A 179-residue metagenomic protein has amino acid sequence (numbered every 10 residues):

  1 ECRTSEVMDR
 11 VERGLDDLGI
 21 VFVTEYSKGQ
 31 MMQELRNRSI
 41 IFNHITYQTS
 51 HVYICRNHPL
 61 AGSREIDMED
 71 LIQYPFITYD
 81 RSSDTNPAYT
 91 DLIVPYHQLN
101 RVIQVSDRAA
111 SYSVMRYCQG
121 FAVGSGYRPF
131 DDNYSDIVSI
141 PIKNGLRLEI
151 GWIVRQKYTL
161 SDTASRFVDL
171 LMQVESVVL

Functional and structural regions predicted by a protein language model:
E1-G29, V105: Central regulatory/effector-binding core of bacterial HTH transcription factors
E1-R3, T78, H97-D107: Short beta-strand-to-loop elements that line the ligand-binding cleft of bilobed periplasmic-binding protein-like
M8, E12, F42, M68 (+1 more regions): Short hydrophobic/charged patches on amphipathic alpha-helices used for structural packing and interfaces
V23-E25, R56, S83, G124-R128: Short secondary-structure boundary segments
K28-G29, L60-A61, D67-M68, I72-H97 (+2 more regions): Secondary-structure junction motif
E34-S50, I54-F76: Flexible hinge/capping segments at coil-to-helix
L35-T49, A109-T159: Beta-alpha-beta core module
A88-Y89, T159-Q173: Short amphipathic alpha-helical coupling segments at ligand-binding clamshell hinges and other catalytic/signaling
